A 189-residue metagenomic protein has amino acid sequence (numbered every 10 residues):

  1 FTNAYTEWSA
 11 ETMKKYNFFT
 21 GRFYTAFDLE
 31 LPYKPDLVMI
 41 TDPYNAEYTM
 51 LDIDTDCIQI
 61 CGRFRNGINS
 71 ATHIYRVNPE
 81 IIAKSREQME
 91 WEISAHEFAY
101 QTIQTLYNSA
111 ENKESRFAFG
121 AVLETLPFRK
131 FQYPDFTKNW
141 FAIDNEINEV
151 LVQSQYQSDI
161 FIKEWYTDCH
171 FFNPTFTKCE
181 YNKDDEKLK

Functional and structural regions predicted by a protein language model:
F1-Y16, L51-I53, V122-E124, Q132: Positively charged, amphipathic N-terminal segments that serve as targeting/anchoring signals
Y5-L37, Q59-G67: SF2 helicase motor core recognition
F18-G21, I40, I74-N78: Short His-Asn-centered micro-motif
F23-F27, P43-M50, P79-I82: Short acidic, S/G/P-rich loop/turn micro-motifs used as interaction or catalytic elements
L37-A46, F98-Y100: A solvent-exposed, charged loop/short amphipathic helix patch at secondary-structure junctions
Y44-N69: Conserved SF2 helicase motif VI
D52-C57, N78, K84-R86, E92-I93 (+1 more regions): Long internal repeat-built scaffold domains in very large eukaryotic proteins
W91-K189: The feature captures the C-terminal accessory region of ATP-dependent helicases and related nucleic-acid translocases
